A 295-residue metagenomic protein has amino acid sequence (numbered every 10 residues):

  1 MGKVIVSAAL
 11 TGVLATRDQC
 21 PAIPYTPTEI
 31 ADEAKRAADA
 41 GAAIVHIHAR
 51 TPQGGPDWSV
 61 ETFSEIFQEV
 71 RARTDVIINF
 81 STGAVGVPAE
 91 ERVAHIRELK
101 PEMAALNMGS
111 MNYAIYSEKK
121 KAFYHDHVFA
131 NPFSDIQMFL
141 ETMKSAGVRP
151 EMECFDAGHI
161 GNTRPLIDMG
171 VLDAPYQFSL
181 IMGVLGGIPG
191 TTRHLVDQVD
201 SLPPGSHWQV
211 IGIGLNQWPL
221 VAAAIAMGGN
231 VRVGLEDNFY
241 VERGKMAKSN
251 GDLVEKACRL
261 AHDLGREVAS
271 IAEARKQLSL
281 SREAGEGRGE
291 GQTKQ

Functional and structural regions predicted by a protein language model:
M1-A22, S110-F123: N-terminal small/glycine-rich loop or linker at the start of catalytic domains across soluble metabolic enzymes
G12-E29, T82-A89, H125-A130, G187 (+2 more regions): Active-site mouth loops of central-metabolism enzymes
D18, A43-S64, I181-M182, G186 (+1 more regions): Glycine-rich, proline-tolerant flexible connector loops at the mouths of alpha/beta enzymes
I30, A37, H48, A104 (+3 more regions): Conserved, mostly hydrophobic/aromatic
P56-F80, F139, Q198-P204, L253-A261: Alpha-helix-loop-beta-strand connector modules within alpha/beta enzyme cores
D57-A130: Active-site beta->alpha loop and helix N-cap motifs at the rims of alpha/beta catalytic domains
M103-E236: Catalytic alpha/beta core domains of metabolic enzymes, predominantly
G285-E286: Glycine-biased, low-complexity coil/linker segments
